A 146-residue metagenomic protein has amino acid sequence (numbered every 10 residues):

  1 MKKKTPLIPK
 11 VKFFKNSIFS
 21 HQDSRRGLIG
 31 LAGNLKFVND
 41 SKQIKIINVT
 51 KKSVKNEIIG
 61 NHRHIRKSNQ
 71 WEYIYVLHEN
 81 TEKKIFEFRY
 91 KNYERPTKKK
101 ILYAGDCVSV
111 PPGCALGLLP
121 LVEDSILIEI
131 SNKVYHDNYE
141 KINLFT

Functional and structural regions predicted by a protein language model:
M1-I44: A short, N-terminal "cap"/entry segment at the start of jelly-roll beta-barrel domains of the cupin/DSBH fold
K45-S68: Conserved short histidine dyad/triad with adjacent acidic residue
N48-T50, K55, F86-R89, P96: Extended, hydrophobic alpha-helical segments
N56-G60, G105-G117, H136: Histidine-centered metal-chelating micro-motifs
N61-R63, S68-V76, K100, C107-V108 (+1 more regions): His/acidic/aromatic-lined binding-pocket segments of jelly-roll/cupin-type domains and related regulatory beta-sandwich
R66-N92: Glycine- and acidic-residue-biased ligand/ion/polar-headgroup-sensing regions
Y90-P112: Short acidic-glycine-tyrosine-enriched beta hairpin
N92-Y93, G117-T146: Double-stranded beta-helix
